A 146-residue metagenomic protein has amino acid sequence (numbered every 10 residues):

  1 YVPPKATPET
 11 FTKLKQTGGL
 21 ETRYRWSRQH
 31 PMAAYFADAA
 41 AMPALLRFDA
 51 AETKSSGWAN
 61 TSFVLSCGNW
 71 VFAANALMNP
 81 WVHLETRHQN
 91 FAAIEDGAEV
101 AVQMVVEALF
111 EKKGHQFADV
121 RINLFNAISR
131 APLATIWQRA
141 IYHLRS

Functional and structural regions predicted by a protein language model:
Y1-S56, A74, H143-S146: Non-catalytic linker/capping segments at the edges of enzyme domains
Y1-T12, N90-S146: HotDog/MaoC-like acyl-thioester-processing domains
G18-G19, G57, G68, G97 (+1 more regions): Residue-identity detector for glycine
T22-Y35, V82, T86-H88, V100-V102 (+1 more regions): Generic preference for hydrophobic/aromatic residues in regular secondary structure cores
P43-L46, L65, N69, R139: Generic detector of well-ordered alpha-helical segments enriched in charged/polar residues, highlighting helical
T61-V106, T135: Hydrophobic beta-strand-centered segment that forms part of the acyl-chain substrate-binding groove
